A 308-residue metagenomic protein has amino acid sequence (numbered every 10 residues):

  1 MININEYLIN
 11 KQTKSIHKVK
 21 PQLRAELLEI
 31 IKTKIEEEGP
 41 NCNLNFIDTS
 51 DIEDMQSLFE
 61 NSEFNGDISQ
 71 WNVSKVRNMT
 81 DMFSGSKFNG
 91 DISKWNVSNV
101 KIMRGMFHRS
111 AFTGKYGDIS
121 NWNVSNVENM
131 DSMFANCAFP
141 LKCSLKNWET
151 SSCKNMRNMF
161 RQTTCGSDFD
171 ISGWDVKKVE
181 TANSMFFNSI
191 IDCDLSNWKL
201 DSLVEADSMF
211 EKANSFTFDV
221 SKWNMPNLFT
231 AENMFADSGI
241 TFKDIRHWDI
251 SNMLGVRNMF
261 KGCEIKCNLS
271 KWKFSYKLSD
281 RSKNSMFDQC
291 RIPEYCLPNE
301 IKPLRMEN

Functional and structural regions predicted by a protein language model:
M1-N308: Negatively charged
